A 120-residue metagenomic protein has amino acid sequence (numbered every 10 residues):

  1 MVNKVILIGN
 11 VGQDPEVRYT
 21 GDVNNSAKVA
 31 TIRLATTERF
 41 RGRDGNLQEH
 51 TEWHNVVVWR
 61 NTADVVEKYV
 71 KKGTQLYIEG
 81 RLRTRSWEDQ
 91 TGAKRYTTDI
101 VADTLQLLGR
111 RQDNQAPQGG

Functional and structural regions predicted by a protein language model:
M1-N3, Y19-N25, G42-L47, G92-A93 (+1 more regions): Acidic, gly/ser/pro-rich intrinsically disordered tails
V2, V29-T31, W53, T97 (+1 more regions): Hydrophobic residues on conserved beta-strands that form the core of alpha/beta folds
V5-V11, L34, K72-T84, A102-L105: OB-fold and OB-like beta-barrel modules that bind single-stranded nucleic acids
G12, R18-T20, W59, R83 (+1 more regions): Conserved positions in beta-strands of structured domains
E16-A35, Y96: Short aromatic-glycine-enriched beta-strand elements
D44-N61: Disulfide-stabilized netrin-like
V56-R95: Beta-rich strand-turn-strand
D89-L107: OB-fold/S1-family single-stranded nucleic acid-binding modules
